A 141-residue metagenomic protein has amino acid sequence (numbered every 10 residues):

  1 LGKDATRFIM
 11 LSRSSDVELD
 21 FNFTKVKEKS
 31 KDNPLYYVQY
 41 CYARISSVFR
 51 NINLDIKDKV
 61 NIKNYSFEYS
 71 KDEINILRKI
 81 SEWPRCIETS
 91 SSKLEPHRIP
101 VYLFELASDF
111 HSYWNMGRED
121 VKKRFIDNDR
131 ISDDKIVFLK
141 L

Functional and structural regions predicted by a protein language model:
L1-L141: Non-catalytic interaction-recognition regions
